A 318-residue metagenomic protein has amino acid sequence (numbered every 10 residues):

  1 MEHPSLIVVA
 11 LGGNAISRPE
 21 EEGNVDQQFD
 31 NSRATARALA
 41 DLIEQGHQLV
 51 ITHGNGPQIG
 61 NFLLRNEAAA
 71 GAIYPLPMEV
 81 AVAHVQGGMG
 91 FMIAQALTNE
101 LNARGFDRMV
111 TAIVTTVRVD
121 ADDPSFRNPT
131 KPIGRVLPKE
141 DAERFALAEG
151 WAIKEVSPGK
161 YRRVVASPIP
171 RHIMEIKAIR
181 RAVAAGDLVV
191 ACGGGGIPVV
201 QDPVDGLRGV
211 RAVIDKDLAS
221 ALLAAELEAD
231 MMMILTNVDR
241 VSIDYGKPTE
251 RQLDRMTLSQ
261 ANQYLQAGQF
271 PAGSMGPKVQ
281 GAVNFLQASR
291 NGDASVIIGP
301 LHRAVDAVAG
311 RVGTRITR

Functional and structural regions predicted by a protein language model:
M1-R318: C-terminal catalytic "cap/lid" subdomain
